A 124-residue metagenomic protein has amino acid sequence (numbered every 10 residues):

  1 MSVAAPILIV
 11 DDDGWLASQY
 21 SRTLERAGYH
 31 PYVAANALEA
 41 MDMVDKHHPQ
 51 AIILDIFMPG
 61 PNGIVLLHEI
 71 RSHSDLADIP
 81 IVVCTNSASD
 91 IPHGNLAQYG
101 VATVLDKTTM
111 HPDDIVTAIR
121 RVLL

Functional and structural regions predicted by a protein language model:
A5, A27, G63, S72 (+1 more regions): As written
A17, P59-G60, H68, A77 (+1 more regions): The feature encodes the CheY-like receiver
S18-R26: Charged docking surfaces used in two-component/phosphorelay signaling
G28-A35, M43: Short hydrophobic/Thr-rich beta-strand motif most characteristic of the beta2 strand and flanking loop of CheY-like
N36-E39, N62-H68: Acidic catalytic/metal-coordinating carboxylates
H47-I53: Active-site beta3 strand of CheY-like receiver
V65, S87-R121: Alpha4 helix (beta4-alpha4-beta5 surface) of REC/receiver domains from two-component response regulators
